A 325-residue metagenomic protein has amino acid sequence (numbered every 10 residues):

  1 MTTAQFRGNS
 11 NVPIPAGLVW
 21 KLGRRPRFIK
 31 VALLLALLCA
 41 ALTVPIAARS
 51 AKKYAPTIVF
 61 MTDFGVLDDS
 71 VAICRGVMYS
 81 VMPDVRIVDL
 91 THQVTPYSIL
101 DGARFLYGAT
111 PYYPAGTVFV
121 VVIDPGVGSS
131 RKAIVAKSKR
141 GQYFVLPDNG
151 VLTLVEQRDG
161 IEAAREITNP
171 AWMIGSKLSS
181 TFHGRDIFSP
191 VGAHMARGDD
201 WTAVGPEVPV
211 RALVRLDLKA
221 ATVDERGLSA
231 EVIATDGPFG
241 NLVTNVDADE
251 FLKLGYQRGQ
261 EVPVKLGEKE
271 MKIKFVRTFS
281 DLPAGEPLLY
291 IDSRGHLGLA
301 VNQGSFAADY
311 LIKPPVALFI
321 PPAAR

Functional and structural regions predicted by a protein language model:
M1-R27: N-terminal secretory signal peptides that target proteins for export/translocation
K30-T43: Bacterial N-terminal signal peptides
A47-S50: Boundary at the C-terminal end of the N-terminal hydrophobic targeting segment
T57, D69, V81-I87, Q93 (+3 more regions): Active-site histidine-anchored catalytic micro-motif
S70-M78: Short, solvent-exposed amphipathic alpha-helices that sit in or adjacent to ligand/effector-binding or catalytic
S176-V246, E250-Y256: Anionic-ligand-binding alpha/beta catalytic cores of soluble enzymes and soluble regulatory domains that recognize
V243-Y310: A conserved acidic, glycine/proline-rich C-terminal tail/linker
Q303-R325: Pepsin/retropepsin-fold aspartyl endopeptidases
